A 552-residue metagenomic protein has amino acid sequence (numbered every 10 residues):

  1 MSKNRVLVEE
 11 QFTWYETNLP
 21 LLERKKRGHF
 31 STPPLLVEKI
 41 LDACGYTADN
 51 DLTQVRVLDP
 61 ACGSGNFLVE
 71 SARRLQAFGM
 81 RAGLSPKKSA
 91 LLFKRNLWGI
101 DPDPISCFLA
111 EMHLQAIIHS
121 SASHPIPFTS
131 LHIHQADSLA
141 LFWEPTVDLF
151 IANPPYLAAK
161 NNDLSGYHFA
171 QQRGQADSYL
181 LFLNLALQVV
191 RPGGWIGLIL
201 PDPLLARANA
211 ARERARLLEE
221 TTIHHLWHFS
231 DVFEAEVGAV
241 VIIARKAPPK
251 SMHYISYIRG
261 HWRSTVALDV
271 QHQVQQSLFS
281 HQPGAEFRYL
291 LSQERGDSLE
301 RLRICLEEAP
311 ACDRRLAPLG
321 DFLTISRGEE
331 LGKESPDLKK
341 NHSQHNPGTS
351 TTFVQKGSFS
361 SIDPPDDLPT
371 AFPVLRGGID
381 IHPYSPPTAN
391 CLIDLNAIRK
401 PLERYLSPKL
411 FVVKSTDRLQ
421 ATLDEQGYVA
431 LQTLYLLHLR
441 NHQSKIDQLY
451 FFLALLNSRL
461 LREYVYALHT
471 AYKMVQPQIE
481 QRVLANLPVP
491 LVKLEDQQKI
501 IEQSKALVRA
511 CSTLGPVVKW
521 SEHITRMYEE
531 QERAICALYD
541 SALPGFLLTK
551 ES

Functional and structural regions predicted by a protein language model:
M1-L92, W98-L109, H113, D137 (+5 more regions): Class I S-adenosyl-L-methionine
M1-P34, A122-S123, F128-I133, H228 (+4 more regions): Non-catalytic, mostly N-terminal accessory regions of nucleic-acid modification and defense proteins
T13, T17, K39-T47, E70-R74 (+18 more regions): Generic, well-ordered alpha-helical scaffold segments in large soluble proteins
S31-L36, C62, N66-V69, Q76 (+7 more regions): Signature of N6-adenine DNA methyltransferases within the class I
R56, L149, K409-L410: Structural motif
L58, L200-L205, W520-I524: Conserved short loop/turn motifs at secondary-structure junctions
V190, R303-K499: Polybasic, glycine- and aromatic-enriched phosphate-binding surface used to engage nucleic acids
V483-Y539: Extended amphipathic alpha-helical segments enriched in small hydrophobics
